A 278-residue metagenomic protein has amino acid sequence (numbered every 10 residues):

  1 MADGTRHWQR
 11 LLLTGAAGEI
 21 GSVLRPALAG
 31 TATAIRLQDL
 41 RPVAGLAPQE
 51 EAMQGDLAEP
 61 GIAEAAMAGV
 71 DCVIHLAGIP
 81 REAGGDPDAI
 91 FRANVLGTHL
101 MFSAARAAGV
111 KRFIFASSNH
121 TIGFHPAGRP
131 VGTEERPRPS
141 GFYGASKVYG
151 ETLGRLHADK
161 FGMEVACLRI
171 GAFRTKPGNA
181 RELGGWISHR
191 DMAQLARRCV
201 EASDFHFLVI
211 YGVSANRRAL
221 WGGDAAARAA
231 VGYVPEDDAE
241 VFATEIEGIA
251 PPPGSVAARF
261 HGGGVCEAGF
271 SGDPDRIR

Functional and structural regions predicted by a protein language model:
W8-G30: N-terminal Rossmann NAD(P)H-binding glycine-rich loop of SDR-like oxidoreductase domains
A44, E50, G55-A93: NAD(P)H-binding glycine-rich loop region in Rossmannoid oxidoreductase-like domains and their noncatalytic homologs
V73, G85-F113: NAD(P)-cofactor binding segment of oxidoreductase domains
R92, P126-G162: Catalytic helix-loop patch of NAD(P)-dependent Rossmann-fold dehydrogenases
V95-M101, V110, S146-G154, M192: Conserved catalytic Lys-bearing alpha helix of Rossmann-like short-chain dehydrogenase/reductases
L100-R138: Conserved Rossmann-fold NAD(P)-dependent oxidoreductase catalytic core, especially the SDR/UDP-sugar
I170-K176, W186-F207, A215: Alpha-helical substrate-binding/gating segment
L208-I210, R217-V234, D238, E245-D275: Conserved C-terminal active-site "lid" loop/helix of NAD(P)H-dependent oxidoreductases that clamps the redox cofactor
